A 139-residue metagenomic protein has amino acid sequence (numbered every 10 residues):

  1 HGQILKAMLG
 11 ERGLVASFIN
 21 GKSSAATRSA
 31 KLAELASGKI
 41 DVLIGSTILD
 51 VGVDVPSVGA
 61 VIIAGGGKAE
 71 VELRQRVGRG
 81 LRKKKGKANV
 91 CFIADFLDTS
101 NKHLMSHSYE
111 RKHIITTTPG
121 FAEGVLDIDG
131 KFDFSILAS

Functional and structural regions predicted by a protein language model:
H1-V53: Conserved helicase ATPase core of P-loop NTP-dependent helicases/translocases
I4, M8, E72-R76, E110-I115: Alpha-helical scaffold elements adjacent to nucleotide-binding pockets in ATP/GTP-utilizing enzyme cores
F18-N20, I63, D95, V125-D127: Structural signal for conserved beta-strand scaffold positions within catalytic alpha/beta enzyme cores
S24, L49-V51, G66-E70, L81-R82 (+1 more regions): Conserved nucleotide-binding/hydrolysis micro-motifs of P-loop NTPases
K31, R76-V77: Short beta-alpha junctions and helix-cap segments that line functional grooves
V42-I44, V51-G67, E72-Q75, A88-F96: A short beta-strand element within the Helicase C-terminal
R79-I114: Conserved segment of the helicase C-terminal RecA-like domain
F121-S139: Long, largely alpha-helical accessory region at the distal end of helicase-like NTP-driven motors
